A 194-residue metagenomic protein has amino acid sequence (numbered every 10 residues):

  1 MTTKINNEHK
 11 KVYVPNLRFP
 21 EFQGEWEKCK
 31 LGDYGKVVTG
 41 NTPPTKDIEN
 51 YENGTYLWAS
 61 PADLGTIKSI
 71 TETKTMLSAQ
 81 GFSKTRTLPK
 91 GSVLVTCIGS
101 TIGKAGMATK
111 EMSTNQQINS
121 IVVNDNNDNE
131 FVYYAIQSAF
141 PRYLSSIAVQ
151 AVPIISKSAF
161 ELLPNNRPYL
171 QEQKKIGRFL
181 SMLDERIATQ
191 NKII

Functional and structural regions predicted by a protein language model:
M1-E27, P168-I194: Amphipathic alpha-helical segments with low aromatic content
T2, P20-E25, N119-N129, P141 (+2 more regions): Proline-centric
K4-N6, G106-A108, A148-P153: Short beta-strand/turn micro-motifs at beta-sheet edges
K11-P15, C97, M112-N119, V149-Q171: A short glycine-rich beta-alpha junction/loop motif
N16-T42, T66: Non-catalytic DNA-recognition/assembly elements of restriction-modification systems
E27-Y34, Y134-S138, N165-P168: Localized chelating/binding microdomains that coordinate divalent metal ions or stabilize phosphate-bearing
P44-Y51, V149: Short coil/turn segments at secondary-structure boundaries
G54, S60-L64, T71-F140: A short beta-sheet element
